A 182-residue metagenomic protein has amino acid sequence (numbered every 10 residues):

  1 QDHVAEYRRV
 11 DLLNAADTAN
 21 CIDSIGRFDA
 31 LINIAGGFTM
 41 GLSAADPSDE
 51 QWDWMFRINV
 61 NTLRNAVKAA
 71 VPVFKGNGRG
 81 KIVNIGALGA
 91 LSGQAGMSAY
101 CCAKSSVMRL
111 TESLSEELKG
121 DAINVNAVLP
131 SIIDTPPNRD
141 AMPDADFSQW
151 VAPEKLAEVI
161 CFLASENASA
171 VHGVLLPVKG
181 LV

Functional and structural regions predicted by a protein language model:
I34-G41: Conserved NAD(P)H cofactor-binding loop of Rossmann-fold oxidoreductase domains
L42-A44, S48-F56: Substrate-binding pocket helix/loop in short-chain dehydrogenase/reductase
A45, S92-S98, G120: Active-site loop immediately N-terminal to the catalytic Tyr-X3-Lys motif of short-chain dehydrogenase/reductase
V67, A103: Active-site helix of classical SDR
P72, S115-E117: Alpha-helical segment proximal to the catalytic Tyr-Lys
A87: Residue(s) in the substrate-gating loop at a strand-loop-helix junction that position the organic substrate next
G120, A127, T135, A145-V182: C-terminal helical subdomain
